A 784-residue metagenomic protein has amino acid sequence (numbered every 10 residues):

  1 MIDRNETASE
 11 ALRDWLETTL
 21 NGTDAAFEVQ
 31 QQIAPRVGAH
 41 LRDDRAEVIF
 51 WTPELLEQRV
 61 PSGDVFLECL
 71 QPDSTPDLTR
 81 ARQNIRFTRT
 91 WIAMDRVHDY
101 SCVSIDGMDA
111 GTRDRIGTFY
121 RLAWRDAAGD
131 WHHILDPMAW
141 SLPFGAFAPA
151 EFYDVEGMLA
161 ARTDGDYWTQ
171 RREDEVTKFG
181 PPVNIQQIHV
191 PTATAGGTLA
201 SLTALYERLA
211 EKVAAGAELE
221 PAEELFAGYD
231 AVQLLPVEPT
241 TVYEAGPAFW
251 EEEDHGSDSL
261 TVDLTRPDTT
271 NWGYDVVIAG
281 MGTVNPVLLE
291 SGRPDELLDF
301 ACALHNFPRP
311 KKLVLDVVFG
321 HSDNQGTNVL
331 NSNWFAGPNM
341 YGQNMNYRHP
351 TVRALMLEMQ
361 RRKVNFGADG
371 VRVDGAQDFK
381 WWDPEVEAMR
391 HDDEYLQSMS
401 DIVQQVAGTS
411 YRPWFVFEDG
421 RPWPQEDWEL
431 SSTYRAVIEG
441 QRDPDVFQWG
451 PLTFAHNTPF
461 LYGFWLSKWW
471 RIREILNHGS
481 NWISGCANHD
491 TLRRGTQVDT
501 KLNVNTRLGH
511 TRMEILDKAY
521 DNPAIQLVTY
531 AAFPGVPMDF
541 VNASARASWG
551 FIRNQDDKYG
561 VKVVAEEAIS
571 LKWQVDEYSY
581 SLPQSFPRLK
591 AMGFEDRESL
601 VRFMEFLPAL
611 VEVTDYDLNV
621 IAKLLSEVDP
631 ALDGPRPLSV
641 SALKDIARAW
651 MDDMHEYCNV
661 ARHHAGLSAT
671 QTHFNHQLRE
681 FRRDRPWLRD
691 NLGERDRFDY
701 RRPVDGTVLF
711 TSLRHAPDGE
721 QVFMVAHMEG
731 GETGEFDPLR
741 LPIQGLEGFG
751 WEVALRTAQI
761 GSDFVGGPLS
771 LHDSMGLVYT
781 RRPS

Functional and structural regions predicted by a protein language model:
M1-Q186, L199-A214, D230, L516-L527 (+1 more regions): Carbohydrate-interacting/catalytic domains
H133-D136, G197-A200, Y243-P247, N324-N328 (+1 more regions): Short, solvent-exposed loop/turn and secondary-structure capping segments
N184-I188, V232-L234, L313-V317, V371-V373 (+3 more regions): Hydrophobic faces of well-ordered beta-strands that scaffold small-molecule active sites in alpha/beta enzyme cores
H189-T203, D275-P294, P338-A354, A376-D393 (+1 more regions): The substrate-binding groove and active-site-proximal loops of carbohydrate-active enzymes, especially glycoside
L205-T241, D254-Y274, N365-F366, G370 (+1 more regions): Catalytic domains of carbohydrate-active enzymes, especially glycoside hydrolases
E244-D295, C302, D323-T351, E358-M359 (+1 more regions): Aromatic- and acidic-residue-enriched carbohydrate-binding clefts of CAZyme catalytic domains
H305, S322-T433, T491: Active-site neighborhood of glycoside hydrolase catalytic domains
A407-A591, S599: Conserved alpha/beta catalytic core and glycan-binding cleft of carbohydrate-active enzymes
